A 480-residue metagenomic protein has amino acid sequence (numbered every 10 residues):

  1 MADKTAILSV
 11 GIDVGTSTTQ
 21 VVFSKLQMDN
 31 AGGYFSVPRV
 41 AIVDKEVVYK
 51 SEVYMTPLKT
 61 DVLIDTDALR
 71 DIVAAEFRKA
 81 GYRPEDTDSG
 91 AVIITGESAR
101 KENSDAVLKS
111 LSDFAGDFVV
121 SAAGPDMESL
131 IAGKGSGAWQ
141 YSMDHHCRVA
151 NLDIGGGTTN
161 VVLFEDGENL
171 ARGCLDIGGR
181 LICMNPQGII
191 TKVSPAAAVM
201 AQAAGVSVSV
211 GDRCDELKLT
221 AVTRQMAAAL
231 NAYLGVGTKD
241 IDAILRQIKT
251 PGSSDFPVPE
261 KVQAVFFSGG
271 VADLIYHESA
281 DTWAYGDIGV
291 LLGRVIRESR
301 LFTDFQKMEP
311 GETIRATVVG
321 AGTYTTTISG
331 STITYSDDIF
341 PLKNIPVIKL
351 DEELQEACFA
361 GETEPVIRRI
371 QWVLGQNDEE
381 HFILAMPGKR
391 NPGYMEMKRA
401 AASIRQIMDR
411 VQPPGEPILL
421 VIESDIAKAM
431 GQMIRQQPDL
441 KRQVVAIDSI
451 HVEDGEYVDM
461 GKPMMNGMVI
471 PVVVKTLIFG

Functional and structural regions predicted by a protein language model:
M1-K4, D117-V149, Q247-D255, T317: Conserved phosphate-binding catalytic cores of ATP/NTP-utilizing and phosphoryl-transfer enzymes
M1-Y34, P38, A138-D176, L477: Gly/Thr-rich phosphate-binding beta-strand-loop-beta motif of the actin/hexokinase/Hsp70
G15-T18, I93-D105, D126-S129, D153-N160 (+4 more regions): Gly/Ser/Thr-rich loops at beta-strand to alpha-helix junctions that form or flank small-molecule/cofactor-binding
F23, V48-A74, C183-G480: Helical "lid/coupling" subdomains associated with nucleotide-phosphate turnover
F23-S24, E102-A106, I131-G135, V162-D166 (+4 more regions): Short acidic, glycine/serine/threonine-rich loops at helix termini
L26-G32, A106-F114, S136-D144, E165-L181 (+3 more regions): A glycine- and small-aliphatic-rich helix-loop capping segment at beta-alpha/alpha-beta transitions that lines
L58, F77-S110, V265-D281: Short beta-strand-loop/turn "lid" adjacent to the catalytic site in phosphate-handling enzymes
G96-A132, A284-I296: Glycine-rich phosphate-binding loop and adjoining helix at the ATP-binding site of ATP-dependent phosphoryl-transfer
